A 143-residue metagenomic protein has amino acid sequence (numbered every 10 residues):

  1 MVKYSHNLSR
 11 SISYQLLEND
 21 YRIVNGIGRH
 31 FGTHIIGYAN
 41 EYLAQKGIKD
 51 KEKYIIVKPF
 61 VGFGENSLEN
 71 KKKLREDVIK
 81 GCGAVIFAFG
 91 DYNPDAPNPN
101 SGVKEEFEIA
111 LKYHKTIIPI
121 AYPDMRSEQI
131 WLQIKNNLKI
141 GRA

Functional and structural regions predicted by a protein language model:
V2-R142: Acidic/glycine-enriched connector segments
